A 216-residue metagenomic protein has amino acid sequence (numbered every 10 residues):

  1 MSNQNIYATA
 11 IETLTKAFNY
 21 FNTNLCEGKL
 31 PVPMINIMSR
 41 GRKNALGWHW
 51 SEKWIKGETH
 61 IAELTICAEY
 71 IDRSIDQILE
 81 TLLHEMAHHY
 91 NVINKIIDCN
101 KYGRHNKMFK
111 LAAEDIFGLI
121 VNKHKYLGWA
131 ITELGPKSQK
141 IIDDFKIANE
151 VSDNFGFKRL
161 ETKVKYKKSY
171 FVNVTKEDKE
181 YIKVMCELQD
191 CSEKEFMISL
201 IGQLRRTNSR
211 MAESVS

Functional and structural regions predicted by a protein language model:
S2-R73, I93-S216: Metalloprotease/metallohydrolase-associated module, dominated by Zn2+-dependent proteases
I75-I78: Acyl-donor binding region in acyl/amide transferases
E80-I93: Active-site recognition of the HExxH zinc-binding catalytic motif
